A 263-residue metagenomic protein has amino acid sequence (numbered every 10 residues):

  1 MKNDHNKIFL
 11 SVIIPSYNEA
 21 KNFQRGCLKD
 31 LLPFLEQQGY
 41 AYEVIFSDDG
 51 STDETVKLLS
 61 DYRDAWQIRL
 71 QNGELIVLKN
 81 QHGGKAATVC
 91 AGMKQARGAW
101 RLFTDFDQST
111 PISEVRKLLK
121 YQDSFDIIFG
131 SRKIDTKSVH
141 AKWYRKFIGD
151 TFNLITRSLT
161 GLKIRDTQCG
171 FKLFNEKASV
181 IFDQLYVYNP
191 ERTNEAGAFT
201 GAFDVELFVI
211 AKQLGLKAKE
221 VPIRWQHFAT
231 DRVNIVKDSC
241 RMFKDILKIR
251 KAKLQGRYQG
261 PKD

Functional and structural regions predicted by a protein language model:
M1-L10, K21, L185-D263: Hydrophobic helical membrane-anchoring modules
I8-I14, F23, L31, Y42-S47 (+1 more regions): Hydrophobic targeting segments
E19-F23, S51, K85, P111: Donor nucleotide-sugar binding loop of glycosyltransferases
E19-L35: Short, well-formed alpha-helical segments that are part of the catalytic scaffolds of diverse glycosyltransferases
Y42-I45, V56-Q95: Conserved donor nucleotide-binding strand/loop of the catalytic core
D48-K57, Q108: A conserved acidic beta->alpha catalytic loop
N80-Q95, W100, I112-E195, G201 (+2 more regions): Acceptor/aglycone-binding surface of glycosyltransferases and processive sugar-polymer synthases
